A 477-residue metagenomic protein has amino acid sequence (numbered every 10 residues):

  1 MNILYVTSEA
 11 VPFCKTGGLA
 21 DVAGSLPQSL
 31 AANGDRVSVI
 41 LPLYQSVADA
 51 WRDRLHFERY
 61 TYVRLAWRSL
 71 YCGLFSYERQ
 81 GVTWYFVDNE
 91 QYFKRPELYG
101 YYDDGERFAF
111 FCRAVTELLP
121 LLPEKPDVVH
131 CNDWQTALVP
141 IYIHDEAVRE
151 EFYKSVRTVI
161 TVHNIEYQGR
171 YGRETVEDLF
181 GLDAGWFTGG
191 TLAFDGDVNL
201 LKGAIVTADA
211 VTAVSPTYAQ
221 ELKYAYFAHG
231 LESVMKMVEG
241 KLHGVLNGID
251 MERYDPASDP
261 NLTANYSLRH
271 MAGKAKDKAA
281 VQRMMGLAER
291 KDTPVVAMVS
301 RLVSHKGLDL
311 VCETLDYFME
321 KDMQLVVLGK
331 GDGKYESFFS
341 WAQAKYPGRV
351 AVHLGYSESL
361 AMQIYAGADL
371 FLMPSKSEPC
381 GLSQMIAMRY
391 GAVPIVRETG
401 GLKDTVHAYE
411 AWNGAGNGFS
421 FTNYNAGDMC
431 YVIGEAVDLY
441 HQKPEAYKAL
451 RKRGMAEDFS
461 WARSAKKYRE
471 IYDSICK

Functional and structural regions predicted by a protein language model:
M1-K477: Catalytic cores of nucleotide-sugar-dependent glycosyltransferases that transfer UDP/GDP/TDP-activated
